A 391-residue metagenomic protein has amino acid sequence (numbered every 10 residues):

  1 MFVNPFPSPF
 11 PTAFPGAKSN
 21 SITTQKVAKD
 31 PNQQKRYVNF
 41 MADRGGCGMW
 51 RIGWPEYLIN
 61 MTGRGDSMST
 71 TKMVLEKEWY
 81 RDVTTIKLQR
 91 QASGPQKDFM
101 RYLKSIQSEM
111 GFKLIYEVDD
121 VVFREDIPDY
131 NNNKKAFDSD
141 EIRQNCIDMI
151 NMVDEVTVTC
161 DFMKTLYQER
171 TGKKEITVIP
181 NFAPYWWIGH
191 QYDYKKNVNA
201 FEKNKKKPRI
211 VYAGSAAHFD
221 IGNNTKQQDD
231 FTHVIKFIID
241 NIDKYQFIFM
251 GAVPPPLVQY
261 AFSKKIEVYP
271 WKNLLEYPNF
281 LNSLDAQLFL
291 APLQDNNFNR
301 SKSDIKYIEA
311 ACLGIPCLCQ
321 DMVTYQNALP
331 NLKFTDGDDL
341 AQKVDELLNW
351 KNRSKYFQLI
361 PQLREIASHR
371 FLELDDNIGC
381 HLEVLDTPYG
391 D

Functional and structural regions predicted by a protein language model:
F2-G94, D98: N-terminal pre-catalytic "stem/leader" segment of glycosyltransferase-like enzymes
P31, D220-D229, L275, N279-E309 (+1 more regions): Nucleotide-sugar-dependent
V38-L58, F182-S283: Conserved catalytic-core segment of nucleotide-activated headgroup transferases in glycan assembly
V74, K113, E125-D148, Q191 (+1 more regions): Nucleotide-sugar donor phosphate/pyrophosphate-binding loop at the beta->alpha transition of glycosyltransferases
S105, E109, A136-V156, R170: Membrane-proximal helix-turn-helix segments that form the acceptor-binding/catalytic region of lipid-linked
D154-Q168, G172-K195: Donor nucleotide-sugar binding/catalytic pocket of nucleotide-sugar-dependent glycosyltransferases
Q326-E346: Change "using UDP/GDP/dTDP sugars" to "using nucleotide sugars
N349-T387: A charged, aromatic-enriched C-terminal amphipathic alpha-helix characteristic of glycosyltransferases across folds
